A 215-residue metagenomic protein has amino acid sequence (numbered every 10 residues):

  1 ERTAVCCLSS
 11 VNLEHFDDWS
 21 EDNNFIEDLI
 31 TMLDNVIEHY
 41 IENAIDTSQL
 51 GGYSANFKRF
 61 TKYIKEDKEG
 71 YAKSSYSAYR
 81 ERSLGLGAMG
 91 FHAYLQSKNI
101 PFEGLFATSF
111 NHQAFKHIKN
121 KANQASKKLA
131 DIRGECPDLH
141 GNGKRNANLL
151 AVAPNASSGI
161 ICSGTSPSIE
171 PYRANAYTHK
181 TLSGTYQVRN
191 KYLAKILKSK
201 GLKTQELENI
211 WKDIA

Functional and structural regions predicted by a protein language model:
E1-A215: Long, C-terminal-biased catalytic regions of enzyme "large/alpha" subunits
